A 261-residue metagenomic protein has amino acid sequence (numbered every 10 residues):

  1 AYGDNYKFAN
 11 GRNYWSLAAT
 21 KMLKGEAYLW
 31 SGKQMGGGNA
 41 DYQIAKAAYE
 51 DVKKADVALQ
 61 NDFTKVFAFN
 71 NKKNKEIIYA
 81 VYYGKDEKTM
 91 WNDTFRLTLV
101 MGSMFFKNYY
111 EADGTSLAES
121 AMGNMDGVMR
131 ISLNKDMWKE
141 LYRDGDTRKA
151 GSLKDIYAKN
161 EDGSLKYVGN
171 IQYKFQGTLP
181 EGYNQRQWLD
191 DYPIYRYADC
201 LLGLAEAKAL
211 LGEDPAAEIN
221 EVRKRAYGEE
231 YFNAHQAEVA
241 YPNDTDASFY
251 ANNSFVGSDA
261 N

Functional and structural regions predicted by a protein language model:
A1, Y167-Y173, K224, G228: Glycine-rich, acidic and aromatic/proline-enriched surface loops and short helix-turn segments that act as binding
A1-G3, G11-K53, Y79, D146 (+1 more regions): Extended, hydrophobic/aromatic-rich amphipathic alpha-helical segments that build helical scaffolds
Y2-N5, T115-S120, Y231-N261: Surface-exposed intrinsically disordered loops and tails
D4-N10, G38, L59-F63, Y231-A234: Surface-exposed patches in mature extracellular/periplasmic domains of secreted proteins
F8-R12, K54, A58-L211: Elongated scaffold/linker segments in the mid-to-C-terminal portions of large proteins
G32-M35, K54-N61, K88, A226-N233: Secretory-pathway/luminal and periplasmic proteins that interact with or process carbohydrate-rich
A47, A68-N70, Y241-T245: Short alpha-helical linear motifs
P215-I219, E230-H235: Extended hydrophobic-aromatic, low-complexity segments
